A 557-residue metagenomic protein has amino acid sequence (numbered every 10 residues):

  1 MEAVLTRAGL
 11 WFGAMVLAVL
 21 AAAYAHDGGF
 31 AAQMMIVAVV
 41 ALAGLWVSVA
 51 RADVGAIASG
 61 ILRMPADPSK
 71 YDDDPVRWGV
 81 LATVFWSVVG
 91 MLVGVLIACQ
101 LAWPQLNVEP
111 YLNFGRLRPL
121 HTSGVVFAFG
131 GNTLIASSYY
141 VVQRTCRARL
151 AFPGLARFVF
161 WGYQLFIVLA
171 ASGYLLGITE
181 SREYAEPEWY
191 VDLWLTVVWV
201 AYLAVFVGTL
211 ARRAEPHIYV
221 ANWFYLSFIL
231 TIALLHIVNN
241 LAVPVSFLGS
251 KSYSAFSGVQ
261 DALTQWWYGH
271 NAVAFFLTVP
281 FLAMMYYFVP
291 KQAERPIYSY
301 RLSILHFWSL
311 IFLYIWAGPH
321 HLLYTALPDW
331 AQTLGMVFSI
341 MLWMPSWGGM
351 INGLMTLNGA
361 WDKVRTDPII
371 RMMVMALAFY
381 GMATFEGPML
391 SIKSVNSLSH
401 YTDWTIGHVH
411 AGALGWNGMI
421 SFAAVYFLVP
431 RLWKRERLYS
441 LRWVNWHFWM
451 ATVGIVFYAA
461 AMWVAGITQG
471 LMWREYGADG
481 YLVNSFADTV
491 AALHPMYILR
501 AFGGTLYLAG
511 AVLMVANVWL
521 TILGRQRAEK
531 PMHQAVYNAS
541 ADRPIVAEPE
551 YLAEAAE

Functional and structural regions predicted by a protein language model:
A3-I57, R77-I178, Y190-L210, N222-F247 (+8 more regions): Hydrophobic cores of alpha-helical transmembrane segments in multi-pass integral membrane proteins
V54-V76, A360-K363, R435-L438, A528-A541 (+1 more regions): Membrane-interfacial, low-structure loops and terminal tails that flank and connect transmembrane helices in multi-pass
L62-R63, L235-F256, D261: Conserved, charged catalytic cores of large soluble enzymes
D67-D74, R116, A185, A214-V220 (+3 more regions): Membrane-proximal first intracellular loop
A255-T264, S399, W404-I406: Active-site-proximal inter-transmembrane loops
A547-E557: Acidic, Ser/Thr-rich low-complexity segments on the non-lumenal side of membrane proteins
